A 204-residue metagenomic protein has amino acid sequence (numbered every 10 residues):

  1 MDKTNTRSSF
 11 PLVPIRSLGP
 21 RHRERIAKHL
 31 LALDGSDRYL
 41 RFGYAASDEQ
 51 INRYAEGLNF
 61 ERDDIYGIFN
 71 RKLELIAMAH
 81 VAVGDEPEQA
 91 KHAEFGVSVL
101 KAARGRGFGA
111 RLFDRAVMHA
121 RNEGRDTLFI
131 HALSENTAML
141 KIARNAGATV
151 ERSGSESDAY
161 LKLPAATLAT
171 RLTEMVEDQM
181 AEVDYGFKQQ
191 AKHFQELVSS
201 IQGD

Functional and structural regions predicted by a protein language model:
M1-L12, R121, H131-A132, T137-D204: Terminal substrate-recognition subdomain of acyl/acetyltransferases
V13-R25: A short beta-loop-alpha structural element at the N-terminal edge of CoA-dependent acyl/N-acetyltransferase catalytic
P20, K28-Y44: Helix-loop element at the rim of GNAT/NAT acetyltransferase active sites that forms part of the acceptor-substrate
G43-K91, L100: Acetyl-CoA-dependent GNAT
F69, G96-G105, L133: A short, internal acetyl-CoA/4′-phosphopantetheine-binding micro-motif in the GNAT/acyltransferase core
V81, F113, A148: Basic nucleic-acid-binding interfaces
V99, G105-A120, T127-F129, M139-N145: Conserved acetyl-CoA-binding loop-helix of GNAT-fold acetyltransferases
